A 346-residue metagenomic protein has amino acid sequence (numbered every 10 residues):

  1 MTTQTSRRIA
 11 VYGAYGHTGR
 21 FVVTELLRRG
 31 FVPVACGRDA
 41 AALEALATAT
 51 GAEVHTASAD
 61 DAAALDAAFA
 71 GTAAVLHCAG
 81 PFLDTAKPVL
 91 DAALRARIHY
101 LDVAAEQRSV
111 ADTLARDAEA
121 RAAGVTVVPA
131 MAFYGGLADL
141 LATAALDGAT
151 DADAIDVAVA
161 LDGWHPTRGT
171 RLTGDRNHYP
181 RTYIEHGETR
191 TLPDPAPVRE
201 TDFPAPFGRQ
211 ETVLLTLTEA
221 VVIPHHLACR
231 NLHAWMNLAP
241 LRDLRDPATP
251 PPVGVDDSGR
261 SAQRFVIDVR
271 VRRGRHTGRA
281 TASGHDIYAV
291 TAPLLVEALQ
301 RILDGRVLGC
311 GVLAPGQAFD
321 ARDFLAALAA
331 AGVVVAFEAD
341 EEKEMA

Functional and structural regions predicted by a protein language model:
I9-R29: N-terminal Rossmann NAD(P)H-binding glycine-rich loop of SDR-like oxidoreductase domains
Y12, D147-R279, A289: Active-site-lining helix/loop region of Rossmann-like oxidoreductase modules
V34-A35, L101: Conserved beta-strand positions in the Rossmann-like core of class I SAM-dependent methyltransferases
C36-A40, S58-A59: N-terminal Rossmann-fold cofactor-binding loop
A45-A52: Short, conserved SAM-binding/catalytic segment of Class I S-adenosyl-L-methionine-dependent methyltransferases
T56-T72, C78-D84: Conserved Rossmann-fold cofactor-binding substructure of NAD(P)-dependent oxidoreductases
F82-P180: Glycine-/Pro-rich loop/turn segments that contact NAD(P) or position catalytic residues in Rossmann-like domains
R242-A346: C-terminal active-site/capping subdomain that shapes the small-molecule cofactor and substrate pocket of enzyme
